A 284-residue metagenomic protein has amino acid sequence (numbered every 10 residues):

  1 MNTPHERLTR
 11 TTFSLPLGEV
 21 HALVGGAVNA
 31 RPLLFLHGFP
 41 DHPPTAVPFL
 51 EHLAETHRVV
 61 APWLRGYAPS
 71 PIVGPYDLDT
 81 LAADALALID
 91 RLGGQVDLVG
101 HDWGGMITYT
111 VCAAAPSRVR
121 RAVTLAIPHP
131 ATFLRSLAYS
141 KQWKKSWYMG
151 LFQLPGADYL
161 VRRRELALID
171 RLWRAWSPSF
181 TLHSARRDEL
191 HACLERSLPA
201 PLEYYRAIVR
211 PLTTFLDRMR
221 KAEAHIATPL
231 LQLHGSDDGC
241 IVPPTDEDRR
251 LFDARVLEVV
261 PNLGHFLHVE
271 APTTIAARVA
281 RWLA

Functional and structural regions predicted by a protein language model:
N2-T9, V20-A22, P40, P44-T45 (+5 more regions): Flexible "cap/lid" subdomain of the alpha/beta-hydrolase fold that forms the substrate-access gate
T9-L15: Short acidic-hydrophobic surface loop/beta-edge motif
L15-P16, V24-A27: Active-site beta-strand termini and strand-to-loop segments that position acidic
A27-A30, S117: Short strand-connecting beta-turns/loops that link adjacent beta-strands
A30-H37: Short beta-strand element of the alpha/beta-hydrolase
V47-H52: Typically the conserved alpha-helix immediately C-terminal to a functionally engaged Cys/Sec in thioredoxin-like
A54-W63: Active-site machinery of serine-nucleophile hydrolases
L263-P272, A276: Catalytic histidine-centered segment of alpha/beta-hydrolase-like enzymes
